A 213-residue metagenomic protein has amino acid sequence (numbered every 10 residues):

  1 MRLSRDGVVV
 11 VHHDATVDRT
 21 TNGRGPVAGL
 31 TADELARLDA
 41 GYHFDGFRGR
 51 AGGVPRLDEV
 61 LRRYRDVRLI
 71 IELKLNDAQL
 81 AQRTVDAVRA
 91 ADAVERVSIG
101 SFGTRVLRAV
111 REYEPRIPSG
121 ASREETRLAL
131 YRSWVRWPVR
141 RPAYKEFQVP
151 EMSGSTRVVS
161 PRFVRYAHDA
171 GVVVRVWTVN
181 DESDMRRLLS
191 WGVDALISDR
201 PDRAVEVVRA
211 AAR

Functional and structural regions predicted by a protein language model:
M1, L73-L75, S101, A121-R123 (+2 more regions): A cross-domain feature marking catalytic cores of carbohydrate-active enzymes and several ubiquitous metabolic/repair
M1-V10: Short acidic, Gly/Ser-rich segments with clustered Asp/Glu that frequently serve as metal-coordination loops in enzyme
S4, A78-Q79, R105, E182-S183 (+1 more regions): Short alpha-helical
V10, I70, S98-G100, P118-G120 (+1 more regions): Structural detector of well-ordered beta-strand residues that form the stable sheet scaffold of enzyme domains
H13-Y113, P142-A170: Metal-dependent phosphodiesterase/phospholipase catalytic core, i.e., the His/Asp/Glu-rich active-site region
D18-R19, L107, T126-A129, R203-V205: Short gly/pro/ser/thr-enriched loop/turn and capping motifs at secondary-structure boundaries
F47, S122, L130-R213: C-terminal active-site rim and adjoining tail of enzyme catalytic domains
G53-E59, E125-R136: Alpha-helical scaffolding within the catalytic cores of extracellular/periplasmic polymer-degrading hydrolases
